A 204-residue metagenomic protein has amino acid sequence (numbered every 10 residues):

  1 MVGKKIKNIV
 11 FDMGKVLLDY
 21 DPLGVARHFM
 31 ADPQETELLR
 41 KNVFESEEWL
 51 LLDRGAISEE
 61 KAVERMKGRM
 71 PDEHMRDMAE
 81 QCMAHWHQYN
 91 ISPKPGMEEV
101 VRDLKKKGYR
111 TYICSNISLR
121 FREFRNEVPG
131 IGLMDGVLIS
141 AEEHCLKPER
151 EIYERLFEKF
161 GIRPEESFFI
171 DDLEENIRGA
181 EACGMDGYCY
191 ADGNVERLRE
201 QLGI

Functional and structural regions predicted by a protein language model:
M1-I9, S118-I204: Asp-based, Mg2+/Mn2+-dependent phosphohydrolase catalytic module
V2-E45, A182-C183, R197: Active-site neighborhood of HAD-like aspartate-dependent phosphohydrolases
D12-K15, G55, L104, I113 (+2 more regions): Generic structural signal for small/hydrophobic residues in well-ordered secondary structure, especially within
G24-V25, E47, K61, R65 (+6 more regions): Alpha-helical elements of Rossmann-like donor-binding domains used by nucleotide-donor carbohydrate transfer enzymes
A31-N42, P71-M83: Short, surface-exposed acidic
L39, E48-L52, V101: Generic hydrophobic alpha-helical segments
L50-C82: A metal-dependent, Asp-based hydrolase signature
M75-Y112, R150: Short, acidic loop-to-helix structural element flanking the phosphoryl-transfer center in phosphate-processing enzymes
